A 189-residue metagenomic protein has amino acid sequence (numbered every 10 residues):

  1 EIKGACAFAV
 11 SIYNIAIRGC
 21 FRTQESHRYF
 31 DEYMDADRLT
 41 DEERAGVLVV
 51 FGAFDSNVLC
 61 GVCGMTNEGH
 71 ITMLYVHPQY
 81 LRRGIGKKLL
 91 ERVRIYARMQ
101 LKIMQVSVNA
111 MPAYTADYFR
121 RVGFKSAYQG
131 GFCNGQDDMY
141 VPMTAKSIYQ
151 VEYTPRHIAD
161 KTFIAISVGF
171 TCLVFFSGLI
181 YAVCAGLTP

Functional and structural regions predicted by a protein language model:
E1-V10, N14, R18: A short beta-loop-alpha structural element at the N-terminal edge of CoA-dependent acyl/N-acetyltransferase catalytic
Y13-L39: Conserved GNAT-fold acetyl-CoA-binding loop/helix
M34-F51, H70: A short helix-loop-beta-strand connector motif used in the catalytic cores of GNAT acetyltransferases and, in some
V47-G61, T66: Conserved beta-hairpin
A53, Y80, G84-R92: Conserved acetyl-CoA pyrophosphate-binding loop and the N-cap/start of the following alpha-helix in GNAT-like
T66-Q79: Conserved acetyl-CoA binding element of GNAT-fold acetyltransferases
K87, A110-Q129, C133-Q136: Conserved active-site alpha-helix within GNAT-family acetyltransferase domains
A97-M111: Conserved GNAT acetyl-CoA-binding A-motif
